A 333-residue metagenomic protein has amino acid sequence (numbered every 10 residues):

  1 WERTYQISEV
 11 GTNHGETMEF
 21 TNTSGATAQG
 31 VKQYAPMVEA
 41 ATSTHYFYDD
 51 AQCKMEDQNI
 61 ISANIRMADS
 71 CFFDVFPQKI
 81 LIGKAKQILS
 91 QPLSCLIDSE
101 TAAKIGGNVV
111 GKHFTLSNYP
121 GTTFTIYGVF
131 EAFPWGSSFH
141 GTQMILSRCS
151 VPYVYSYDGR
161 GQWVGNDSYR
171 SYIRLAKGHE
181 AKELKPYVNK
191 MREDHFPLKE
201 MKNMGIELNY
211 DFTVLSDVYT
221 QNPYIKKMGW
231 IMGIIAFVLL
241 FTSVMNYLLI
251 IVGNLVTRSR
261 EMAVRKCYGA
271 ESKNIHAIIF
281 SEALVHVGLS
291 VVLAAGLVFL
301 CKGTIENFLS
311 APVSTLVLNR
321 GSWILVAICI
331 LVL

Functional and structural regions predicted by a protein language model:
W1-G111, S117-T125, P186, N307: Structured, solvent-exposed hinge/loop segments at the ends of secondary-structure elements
D69-I82, S94-Y224: Mid-to-C-terminal secondary-structure elements that act as membrane-proximal/extracytoplasmic interface segments
A103-K104, N254, K266, F299 (+2 more regions): Transmembrane helix-loop junction
H179, Y187-V238, V256-T257, C301-I328: Membrane-helix entry/capping segments
G233-A236, S243, V291: Residues within membrane-spanning alpha-helices of integral membrane proteins, especially the hydrophobic core/packing
S243, I251-L255, V326-L333: C-terminal membrane-exit region of the final transmembrane helix in multipass inner-membrane proteins
M245-H286: Intracellular coupling helices
E282-K302, E306: Hydrophobic alpha-helical transmembrane segments that constitute the membrane-spanning cores of multi-pass membrane
